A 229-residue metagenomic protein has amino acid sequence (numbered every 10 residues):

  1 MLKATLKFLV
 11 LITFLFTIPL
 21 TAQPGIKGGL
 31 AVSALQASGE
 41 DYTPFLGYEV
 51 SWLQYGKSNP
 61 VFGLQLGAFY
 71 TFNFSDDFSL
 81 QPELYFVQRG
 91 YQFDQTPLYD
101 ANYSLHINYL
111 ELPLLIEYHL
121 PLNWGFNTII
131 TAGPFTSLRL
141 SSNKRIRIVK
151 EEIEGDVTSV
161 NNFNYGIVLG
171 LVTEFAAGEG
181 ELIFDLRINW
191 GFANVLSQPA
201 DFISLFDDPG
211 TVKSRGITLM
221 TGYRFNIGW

Functional and structural regions predicted by a protein language model:
M1-A4: N-terminal secretory signal peptides that target proteins for export/translocation
K7-T17: Bacterial N-terminal signal peptides
L20-G67, N226-W229: Short glycine/proline- and aromatic-enriched beta-strand/turn motifs that initiate or cap beta-hairpins
T21-Q23, N73-D77, N123-N127, A177-F184 (+1 more regions): Strand-connecting loop/turn motifs
L30-Q36, T71-R145, M220-W229: Gram-negative (and chloroplast) outer-membrane scaffold detector with strong preference for beta-barrel transmembrane
A37-K57, R89-I107, L140-N161, V195-T211: Flexible, solvent-exposed loop segments that connect beta-strands
D41, S159-W229: Predominantly the C-terminal beta-signal and adjacent terminal strand-loop region of outer-membrane beta-barrel
P60-L64, H106-L112, F126, N161-I167 (+1 more regions): Residues that define the transmembrane beta-barrel architecture of outer-membrane proteins
